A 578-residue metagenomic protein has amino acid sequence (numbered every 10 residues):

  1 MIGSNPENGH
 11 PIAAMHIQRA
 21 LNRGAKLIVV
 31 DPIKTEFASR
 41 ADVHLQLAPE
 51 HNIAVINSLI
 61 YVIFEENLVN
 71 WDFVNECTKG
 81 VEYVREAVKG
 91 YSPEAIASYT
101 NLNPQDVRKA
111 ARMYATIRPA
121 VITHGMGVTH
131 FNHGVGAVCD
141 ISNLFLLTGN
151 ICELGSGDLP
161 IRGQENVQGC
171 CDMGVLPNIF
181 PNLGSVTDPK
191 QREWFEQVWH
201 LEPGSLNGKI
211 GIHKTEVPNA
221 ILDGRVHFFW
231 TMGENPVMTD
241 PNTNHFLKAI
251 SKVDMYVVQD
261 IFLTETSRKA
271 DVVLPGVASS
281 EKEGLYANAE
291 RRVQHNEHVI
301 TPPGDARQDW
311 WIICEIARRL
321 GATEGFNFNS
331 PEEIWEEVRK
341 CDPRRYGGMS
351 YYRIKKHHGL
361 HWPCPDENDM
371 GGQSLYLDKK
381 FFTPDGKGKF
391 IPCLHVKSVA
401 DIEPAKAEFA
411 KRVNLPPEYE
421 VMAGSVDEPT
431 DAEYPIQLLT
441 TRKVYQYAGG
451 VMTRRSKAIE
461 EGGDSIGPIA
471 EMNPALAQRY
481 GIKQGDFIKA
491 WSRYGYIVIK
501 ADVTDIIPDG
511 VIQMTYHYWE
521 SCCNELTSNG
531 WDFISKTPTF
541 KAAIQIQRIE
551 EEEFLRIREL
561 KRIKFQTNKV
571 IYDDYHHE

Functional and structural regions predicted by a protein language model:
M1-N166, M173, F180, V186-L377 (+3 more regions): Cofactor-pocket helix-loop regions in the catalytic cores of large enzyme subunits
E7, T129-H130, Y445-Q446, S521 (+1 more regions): Short, acidic Gly/Pro/Ser/Thr-rich loop/turn segments
G125-G127, I161-G163, P384, C393-L394 (+3 more regions): Structured loops at beta-to-helix junctions and adjacent beta-edge loops in soluble globular domains
Q168-L176, E333-E460: Long, low-complexity segments enriched in small/aliphatic residues
G304, C314, P404, V451-W491 (+1 more regions): Short beta-strand-centered segments at strand-helix junctions
H395-K397, D502-P508, K561-I563: A short, sequence-level motif marking secondary-structure junctions
Y434, I497, A542: Residues that flank catalytic or metal-binding motifs in active/ligand-binding sites
D532-E578: Long, low-complexity intrinsically disordered regions
